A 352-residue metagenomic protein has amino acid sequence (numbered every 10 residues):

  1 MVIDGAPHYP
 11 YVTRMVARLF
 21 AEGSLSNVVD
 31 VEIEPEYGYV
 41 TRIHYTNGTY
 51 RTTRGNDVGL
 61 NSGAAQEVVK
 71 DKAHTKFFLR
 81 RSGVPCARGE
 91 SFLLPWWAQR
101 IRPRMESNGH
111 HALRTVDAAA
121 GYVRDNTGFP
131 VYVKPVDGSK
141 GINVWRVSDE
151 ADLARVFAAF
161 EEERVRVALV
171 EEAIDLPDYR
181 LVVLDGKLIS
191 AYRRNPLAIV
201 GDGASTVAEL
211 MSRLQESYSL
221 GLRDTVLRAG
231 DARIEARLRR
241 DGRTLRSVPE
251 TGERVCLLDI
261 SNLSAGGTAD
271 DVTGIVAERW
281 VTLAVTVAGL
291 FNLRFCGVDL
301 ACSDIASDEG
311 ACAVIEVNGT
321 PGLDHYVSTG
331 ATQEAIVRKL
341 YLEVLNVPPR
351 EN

Functional and structural regions predicted by a protein language model:
M1-R81, A98-R100: ATP-binding N-terminal substructure of ATP-dependent carboxylate-amine bond-forming enzymes
E36-Y37, F92, A301: Residue-level "edge-of-site" marker
T41-T52, R180-S190, A306-H325: A short beta-strand motif that forms the metal-chelation/ATP-contact edge of phosphoryl-transfer active sites
G55, Q66-R228, E278-V281: Active-site nucleotide/adenylate-binding loops and adjacent lid/helix of ATP-dependent enzymes
V58-G59, D137-K140, T320-D324: A short, flexible beta-alpha/helix-coil linker loop
A159, E163-V167, M211-A306: A long amphipathic alpha-helix within ATP-dependent nucleotide-binding catalytic cores
A265-R279, A288-F295, C302-N352: C-terminal active-site "lid" helix and adjoining low-complexity regulatory extension at the edge of ATP-using catalytic
